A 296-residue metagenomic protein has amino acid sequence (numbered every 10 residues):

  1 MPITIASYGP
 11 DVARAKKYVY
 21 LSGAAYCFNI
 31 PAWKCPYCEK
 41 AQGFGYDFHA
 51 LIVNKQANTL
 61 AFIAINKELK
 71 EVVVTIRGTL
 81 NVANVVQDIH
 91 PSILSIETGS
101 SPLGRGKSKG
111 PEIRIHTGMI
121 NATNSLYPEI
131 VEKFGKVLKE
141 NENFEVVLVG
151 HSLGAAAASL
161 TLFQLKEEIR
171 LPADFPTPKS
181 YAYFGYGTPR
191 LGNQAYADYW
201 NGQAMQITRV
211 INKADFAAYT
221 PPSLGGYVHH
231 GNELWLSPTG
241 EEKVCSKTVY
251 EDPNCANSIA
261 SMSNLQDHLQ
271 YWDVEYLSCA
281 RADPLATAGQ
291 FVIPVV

Functional and structural regions predicted by a protein language model:
M1-G9, E68-K70, S101-G110, R114 (+2 more regions): Serine hydrolase/lipase
M1-K67: N-terminal low-complexity, Ser/Thr- and acidic-residue-enriched intrinsically disordered segments
A25, I52-V53, K67, G78-L80 (+3 more regions): Short, flexible loop/turn elements at secondary-structure junctions
Q56-S101: Short, surface-exposed "cap/lid" segments of acyl-processing enzymes
I76, H116, I120: Mobile, glycine-rich extracellular loop/lid and propeptide segments that shape or gate substrate/ligand access
V85-D88, L160, A195: Short, solvent-exposed loop/turn and secondary-structure capping segments
G150-G154, A158: Gly/Ala-rich beta-loop-alpha elbow adjacent to hydrolase catalytic centers
